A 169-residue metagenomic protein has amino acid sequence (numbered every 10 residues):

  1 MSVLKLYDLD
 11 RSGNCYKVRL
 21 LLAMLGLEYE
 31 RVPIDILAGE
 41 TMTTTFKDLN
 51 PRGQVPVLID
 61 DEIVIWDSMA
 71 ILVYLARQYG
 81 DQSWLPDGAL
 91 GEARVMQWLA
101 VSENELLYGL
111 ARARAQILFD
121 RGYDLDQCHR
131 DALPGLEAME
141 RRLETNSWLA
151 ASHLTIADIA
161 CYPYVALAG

Functional and structural regions predicted by a protein language model:
M1-R11, Y16-P134, E140, H153: GST-like domain detector, emphasizing the conserved glutathione-binding G-site in the N-terminal thioredoxin-like
L110, L149-G169: GST superfamily/GST-like fold recognition
H129-L136, D158-Y164: Short, highly charged low-complexity linear segments
L143-S147: Extracellular-facing binding/remodeling surfaces
